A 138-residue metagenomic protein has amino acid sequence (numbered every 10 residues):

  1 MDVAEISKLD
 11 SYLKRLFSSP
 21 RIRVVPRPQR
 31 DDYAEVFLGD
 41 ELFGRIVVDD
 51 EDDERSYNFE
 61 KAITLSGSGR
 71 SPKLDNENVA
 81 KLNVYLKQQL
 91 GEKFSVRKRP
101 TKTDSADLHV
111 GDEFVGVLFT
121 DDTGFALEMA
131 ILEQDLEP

Functional and structural regions predicted by a protein language model:
M1-P138: Terminal leader/tail segments of proteins
